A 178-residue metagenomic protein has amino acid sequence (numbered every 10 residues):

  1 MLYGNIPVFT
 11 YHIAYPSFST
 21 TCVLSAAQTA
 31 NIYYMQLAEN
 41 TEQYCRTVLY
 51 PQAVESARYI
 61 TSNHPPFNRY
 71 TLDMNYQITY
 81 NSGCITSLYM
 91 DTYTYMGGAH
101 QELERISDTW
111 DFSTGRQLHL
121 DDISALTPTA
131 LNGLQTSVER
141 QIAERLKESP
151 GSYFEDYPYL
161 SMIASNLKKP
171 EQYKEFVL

Functional and structural regions predicted by a protein language model:
M1-L178: Compositionally biased intrinsically disordered regions enriched in Thr/Gly
